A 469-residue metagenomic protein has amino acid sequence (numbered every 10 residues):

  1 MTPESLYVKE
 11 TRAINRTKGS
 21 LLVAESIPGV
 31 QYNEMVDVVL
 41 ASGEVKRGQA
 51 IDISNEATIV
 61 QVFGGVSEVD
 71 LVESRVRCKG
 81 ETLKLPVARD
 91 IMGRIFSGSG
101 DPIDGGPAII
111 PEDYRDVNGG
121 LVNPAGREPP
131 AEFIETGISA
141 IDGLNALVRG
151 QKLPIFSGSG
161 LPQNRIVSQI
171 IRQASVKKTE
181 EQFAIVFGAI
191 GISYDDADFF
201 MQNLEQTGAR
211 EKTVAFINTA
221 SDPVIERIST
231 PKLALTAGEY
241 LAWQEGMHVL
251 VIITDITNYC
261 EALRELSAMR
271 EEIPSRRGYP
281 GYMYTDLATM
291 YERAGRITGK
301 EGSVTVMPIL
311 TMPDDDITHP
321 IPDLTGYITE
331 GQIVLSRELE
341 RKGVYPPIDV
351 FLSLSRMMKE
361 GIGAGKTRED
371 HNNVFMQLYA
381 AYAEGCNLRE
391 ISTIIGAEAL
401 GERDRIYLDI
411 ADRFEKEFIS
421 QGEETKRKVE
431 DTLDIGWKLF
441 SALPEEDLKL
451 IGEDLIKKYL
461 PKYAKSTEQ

Functional and structural regions predicted by a protein language model:
M1-R94, S99: N-terminal accessory targeting/assembly segments
M1-T2, K79, T136-I141, A234-A237 (+1 more regions): Phosphate-interacting basic helix/loop segments used at nucleotide- and nucleic-acid interfaces
T2-P3, E44-G48, L83-V87, D101-A108 (+7 more regions): Active-site phosphate-binding and catalytic loops of NTP-dependent enzymes
K18, G64, G80-T82, L121 (+4 more regions): Short, well-ordered turn and helix-capping elements at secondary-structure junctions
G19, N55, G100, V122 (+3 more regions): Residues that form or immediately flank small-molecule/cofactor binding pockets and catalytic motifs
V23, K46, E56-T58, S67-V69 (+8 more regions): Short beta-strands and strand-coil junctions in structured, solvent-facing domains, enriched
S74-V76, L83, D90, P102-Q151 (+3 more regions): P-loop NTPase nucleotide-binding/switch module
G143-E468: P-loop NTPase catalytic core
